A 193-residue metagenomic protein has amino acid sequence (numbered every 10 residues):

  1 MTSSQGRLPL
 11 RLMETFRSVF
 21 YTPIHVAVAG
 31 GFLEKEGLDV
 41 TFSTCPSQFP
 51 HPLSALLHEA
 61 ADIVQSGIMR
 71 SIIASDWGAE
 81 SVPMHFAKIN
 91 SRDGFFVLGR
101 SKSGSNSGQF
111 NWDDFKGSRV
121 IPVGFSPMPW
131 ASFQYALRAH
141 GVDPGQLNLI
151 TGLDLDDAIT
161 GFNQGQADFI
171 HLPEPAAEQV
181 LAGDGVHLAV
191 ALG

Functional and structural regions predicted by a protein language model:
S4-G145, L149-D154, A158-Q179, D184-L192: Short, glycine-/small- and polar/acidic-enriched structural segments that line small-molecule recognition paths
